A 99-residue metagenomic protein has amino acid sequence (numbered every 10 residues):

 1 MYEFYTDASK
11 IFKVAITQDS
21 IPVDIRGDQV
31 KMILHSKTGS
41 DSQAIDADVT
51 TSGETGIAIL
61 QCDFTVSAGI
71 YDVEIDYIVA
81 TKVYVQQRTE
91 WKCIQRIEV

Functional and structural regions predicted by a protein language model:
M1-V99: Contiguous segments within soluble domain cores/interaction surfaces
